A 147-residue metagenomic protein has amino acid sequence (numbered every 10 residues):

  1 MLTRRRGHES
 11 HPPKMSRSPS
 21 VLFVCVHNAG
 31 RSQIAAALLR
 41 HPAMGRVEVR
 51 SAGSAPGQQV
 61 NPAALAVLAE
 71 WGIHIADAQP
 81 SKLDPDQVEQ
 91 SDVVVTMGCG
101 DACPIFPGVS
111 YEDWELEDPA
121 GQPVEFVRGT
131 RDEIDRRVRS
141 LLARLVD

Functional and structural regions predicted by a protein language model:
L2-D147: Short polar/charged helix/loop
